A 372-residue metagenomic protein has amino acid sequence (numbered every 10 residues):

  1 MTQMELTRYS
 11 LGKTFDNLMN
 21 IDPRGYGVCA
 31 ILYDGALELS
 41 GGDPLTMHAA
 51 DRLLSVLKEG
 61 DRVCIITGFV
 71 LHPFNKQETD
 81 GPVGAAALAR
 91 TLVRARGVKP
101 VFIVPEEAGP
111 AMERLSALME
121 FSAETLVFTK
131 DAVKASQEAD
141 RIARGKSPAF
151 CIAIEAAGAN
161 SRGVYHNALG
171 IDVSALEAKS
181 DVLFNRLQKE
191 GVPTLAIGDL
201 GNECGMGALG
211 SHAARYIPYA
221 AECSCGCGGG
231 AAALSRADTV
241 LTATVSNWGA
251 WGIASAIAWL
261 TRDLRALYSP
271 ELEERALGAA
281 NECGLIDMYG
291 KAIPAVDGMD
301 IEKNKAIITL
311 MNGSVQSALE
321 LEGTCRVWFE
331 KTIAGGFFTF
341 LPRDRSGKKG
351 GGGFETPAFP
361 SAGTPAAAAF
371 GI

Functional and structural regions predicted by a protein language model:
M1-R62: Positively charged, low-complexity intrinsically disordered leader regions
G68-L71, A156-A159, L200-G201: Short glycine-rich anion-binding loops that position phosphate/pyrophosphate groups of nucleotides and phosphorylated
E78-G97: Histidine-anchored nucleotide/phosphate-binding helix
G97-V98, Q188-T194: A short helix->loop->beta-strand "cap" motif at the edges of active sites that frequently abuts
K99-E107: Short internal beta-strands
M112-N185: An acidic, phosphate/nucleotide-engaging active-site surface
G201-P342: C-terminal functional extensions of proteins
P360-A362, A366-G371: Low-complexity, Ser/Pro/Gly/Ala/Val-rich intrinsically disordered tracts
